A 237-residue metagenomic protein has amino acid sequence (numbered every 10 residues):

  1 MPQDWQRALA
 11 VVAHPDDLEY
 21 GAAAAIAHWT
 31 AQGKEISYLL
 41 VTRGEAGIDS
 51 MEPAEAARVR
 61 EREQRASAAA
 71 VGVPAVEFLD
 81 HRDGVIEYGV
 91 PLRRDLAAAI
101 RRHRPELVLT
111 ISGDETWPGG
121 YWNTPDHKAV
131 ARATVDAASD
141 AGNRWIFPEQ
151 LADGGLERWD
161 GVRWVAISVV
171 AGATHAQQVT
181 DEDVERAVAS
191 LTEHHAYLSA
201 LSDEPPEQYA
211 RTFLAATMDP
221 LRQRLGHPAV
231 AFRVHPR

Functional and structural regions predicted by a protein language model:
M1-E106, R233: Active-site rim/loop-helix segments in enzyme catalytic domains that contact anionic ligands
M1-L9, G89-R237: Metal-dependent de-N-acetylase/amidase catalytic core
